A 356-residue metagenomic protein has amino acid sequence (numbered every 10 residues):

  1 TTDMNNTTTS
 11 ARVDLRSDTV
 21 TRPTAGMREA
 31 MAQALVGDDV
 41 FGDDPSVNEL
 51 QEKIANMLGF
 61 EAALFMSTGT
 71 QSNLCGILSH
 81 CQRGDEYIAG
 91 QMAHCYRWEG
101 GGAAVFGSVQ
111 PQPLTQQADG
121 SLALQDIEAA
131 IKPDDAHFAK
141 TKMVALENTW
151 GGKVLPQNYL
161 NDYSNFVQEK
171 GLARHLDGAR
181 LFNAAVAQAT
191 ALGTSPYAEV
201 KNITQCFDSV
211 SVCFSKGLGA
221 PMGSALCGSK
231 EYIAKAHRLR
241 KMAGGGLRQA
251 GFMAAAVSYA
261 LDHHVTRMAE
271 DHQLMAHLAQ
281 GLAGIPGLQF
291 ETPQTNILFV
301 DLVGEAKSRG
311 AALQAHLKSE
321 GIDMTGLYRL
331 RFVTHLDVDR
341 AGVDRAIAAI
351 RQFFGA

Functional and structural regions predicted by a protein language model:
T1-D3: Short, Lys/Arg-enriched N-terminal segments with co-localized hydrophobic residues within the first ~10-30 amino acids
N5-A34, D38-A315, E320, M324-V338 (+1 more regions): Conserved PLP-enzyme active-site core in the AAT-like
